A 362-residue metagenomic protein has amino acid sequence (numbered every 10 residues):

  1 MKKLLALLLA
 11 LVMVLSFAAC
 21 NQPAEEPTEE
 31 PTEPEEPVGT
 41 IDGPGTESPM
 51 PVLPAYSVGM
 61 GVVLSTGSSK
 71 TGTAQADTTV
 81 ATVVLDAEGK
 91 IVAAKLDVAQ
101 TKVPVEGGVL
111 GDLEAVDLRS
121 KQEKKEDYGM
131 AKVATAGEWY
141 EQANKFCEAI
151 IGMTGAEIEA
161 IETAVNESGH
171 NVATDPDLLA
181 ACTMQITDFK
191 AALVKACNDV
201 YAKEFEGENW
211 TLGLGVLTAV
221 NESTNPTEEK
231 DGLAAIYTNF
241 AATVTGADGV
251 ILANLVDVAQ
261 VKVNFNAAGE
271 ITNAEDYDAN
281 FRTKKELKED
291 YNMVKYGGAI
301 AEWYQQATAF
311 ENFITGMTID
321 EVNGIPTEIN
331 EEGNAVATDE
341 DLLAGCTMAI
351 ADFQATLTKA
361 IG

Functional and structural regions predicted by a protein language model:
M1, N21-Q22, D42: Glycine- and charge-rich intrinsically disordered segments
M1-L9: Positively charged n-region of N-terminal signal peptides that target proteins for export
L9, M13-F17: Hydrophobic core
S16-E29: Bacterial lipoprotein signal-peptidase II cleavage site
P27-Y56: Post-signal peptide N-terminal segment of mature Sec-exported envelope proteins
M50-G362: Active-site- and interface-proximal helix/loop "cap" or "latch" segments in soluble metabolic and energy-transducing
